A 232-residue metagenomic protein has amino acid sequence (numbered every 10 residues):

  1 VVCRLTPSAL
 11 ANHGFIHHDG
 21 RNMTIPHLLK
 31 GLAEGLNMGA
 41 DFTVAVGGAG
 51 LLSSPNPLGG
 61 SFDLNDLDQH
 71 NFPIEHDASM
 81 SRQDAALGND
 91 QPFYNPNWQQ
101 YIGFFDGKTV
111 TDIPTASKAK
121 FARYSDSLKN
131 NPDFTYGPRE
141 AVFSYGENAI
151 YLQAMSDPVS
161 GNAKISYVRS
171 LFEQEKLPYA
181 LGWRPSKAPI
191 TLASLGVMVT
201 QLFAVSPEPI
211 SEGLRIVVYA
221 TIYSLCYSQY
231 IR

Functional and structural regions predicted by a protein language model:
V1-T6, A11, I16-L32, L36-R232: Polar/charged low-complexity regulatory segments
